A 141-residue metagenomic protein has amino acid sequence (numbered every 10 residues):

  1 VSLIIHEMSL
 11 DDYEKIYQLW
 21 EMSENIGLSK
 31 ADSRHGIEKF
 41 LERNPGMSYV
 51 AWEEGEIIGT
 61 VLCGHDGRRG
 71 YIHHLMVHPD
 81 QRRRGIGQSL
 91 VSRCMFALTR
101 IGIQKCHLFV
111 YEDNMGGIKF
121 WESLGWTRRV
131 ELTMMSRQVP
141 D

Functional and structural regions predicted by a protein language model:
S2-I4: Extreme N-terminal starter segment of soluble prokaryotic enzymes
E7-H74, H78, V91-R93, A97 (+3 more regions): Acetyl-CoA-dependent GNAT
Y71-H74, F109, F120: Residue-level recognition of specific faces of alpha-helices
L75-R82, V110-Y111: A short, internal acetyl-CoA/4′-phosphopantetheine-binding micro-motif in the GNAT/acyltransferase core
R84, Q88-S89, R100, E112-E131: Conserved active-site alpha-helix within GNAT-family acetyltransferase domains
L98-V110: Conserved GNAT acetyl-CoA-binding A-motif
L108-G117, S136-P140: Conserved beta-strand-loop-alpha-helix junction that forms the acyl-donor binding cleft
